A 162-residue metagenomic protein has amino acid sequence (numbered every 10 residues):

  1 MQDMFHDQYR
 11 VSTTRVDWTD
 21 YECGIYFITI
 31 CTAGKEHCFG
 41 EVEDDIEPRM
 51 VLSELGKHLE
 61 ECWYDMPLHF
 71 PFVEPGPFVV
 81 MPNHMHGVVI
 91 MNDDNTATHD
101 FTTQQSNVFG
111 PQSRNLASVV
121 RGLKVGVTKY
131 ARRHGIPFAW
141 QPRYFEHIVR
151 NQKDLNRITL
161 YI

Functional and structural regions predicted by a protein language model:
M1-Y161: Short catalytic/metal-binding and nucleic-acid-binding patches
